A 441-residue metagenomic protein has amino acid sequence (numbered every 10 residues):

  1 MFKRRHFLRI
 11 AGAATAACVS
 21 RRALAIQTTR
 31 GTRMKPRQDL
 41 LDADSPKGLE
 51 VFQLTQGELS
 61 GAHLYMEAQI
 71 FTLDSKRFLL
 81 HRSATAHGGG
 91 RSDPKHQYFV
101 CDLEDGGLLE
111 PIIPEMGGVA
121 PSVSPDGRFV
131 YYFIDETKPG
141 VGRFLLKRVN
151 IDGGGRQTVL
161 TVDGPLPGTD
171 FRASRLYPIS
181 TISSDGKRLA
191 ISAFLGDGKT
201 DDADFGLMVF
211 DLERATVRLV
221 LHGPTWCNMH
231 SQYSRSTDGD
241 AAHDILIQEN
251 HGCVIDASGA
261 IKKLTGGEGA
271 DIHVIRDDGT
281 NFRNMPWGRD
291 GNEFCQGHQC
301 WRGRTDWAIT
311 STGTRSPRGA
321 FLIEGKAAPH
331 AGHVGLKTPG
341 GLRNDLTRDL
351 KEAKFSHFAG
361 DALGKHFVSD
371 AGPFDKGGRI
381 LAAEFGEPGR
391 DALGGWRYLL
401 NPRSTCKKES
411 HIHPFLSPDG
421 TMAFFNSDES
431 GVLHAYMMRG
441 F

Functional and structural regions predicted by a protein language model:
H6-Q27: N-terminal export signals
T28-V51: Blade/loop signatures of beta-propeller domains
T55-G89: Beta-strand-rich domains and repeat architectures in extracellular enzymes and scaffolds, especially beta-propellers
Q69-R77, P121-F129, S180-R188, Q232-L246 (+3 more regions): Blade-terminus and WD-like Trp-Asp/Gly-His loop motifs, strongest in beta-propeller folds
S83-D93, D135-V141, I191-A203, Q248-E268 (+2 more regions): Short, conserved, GDST-rich strand-edge loop motifs in beta-rich repeat architectures
M116-S124, R128, Y132-G196: Asp-box/WD-like beta-propeller blade repeats and closely related beta-sheet repeat scaffolds
S311-R315, H330, R348-G389: Loop/turn-rich, solvent-exposed surfaces of beta-rich toroidal or solenoidal domains
T347-H357, A392-H413: Conserved blade-ending motifs and adjacent loop-strand segments that build the rim/top face of beta-propeller domains
